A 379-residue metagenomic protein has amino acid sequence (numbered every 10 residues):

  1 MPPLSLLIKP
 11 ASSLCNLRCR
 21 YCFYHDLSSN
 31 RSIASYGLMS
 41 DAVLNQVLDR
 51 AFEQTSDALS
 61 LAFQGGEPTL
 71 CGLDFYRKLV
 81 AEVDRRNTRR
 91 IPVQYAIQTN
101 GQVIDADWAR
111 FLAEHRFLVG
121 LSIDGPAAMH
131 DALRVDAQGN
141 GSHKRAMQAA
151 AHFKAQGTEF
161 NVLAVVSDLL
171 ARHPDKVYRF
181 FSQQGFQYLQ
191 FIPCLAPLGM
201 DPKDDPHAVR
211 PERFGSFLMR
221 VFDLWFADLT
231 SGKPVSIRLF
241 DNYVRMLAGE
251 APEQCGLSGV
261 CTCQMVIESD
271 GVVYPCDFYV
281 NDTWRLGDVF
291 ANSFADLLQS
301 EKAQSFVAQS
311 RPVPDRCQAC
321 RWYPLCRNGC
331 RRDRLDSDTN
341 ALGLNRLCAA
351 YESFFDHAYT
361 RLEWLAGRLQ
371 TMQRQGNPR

Functional and structural regions predicted by a protein language model:
P2-M39: Canonical Radical SAM [4Fe-4S] cluster-binding loop centered on the CxxxCxxC motif and its immediate flanking residues
L6-I8, S60-G66, Q94-T99, S236-F240: Extended hydrophobic secondary-structure segments that form protein cores and membrane-embedded regions
A11-R18, E67-L70, C261, C317-A319 (+1 more regions): Cysteine-centered iron-sulfur cluster-binding motifs in ferredoxin-type domains/subunits of redox enzymes
L44-D49, E53-A62, C71-C194: Radical SAM/AdoMet-radical enzyme domain recognition
A132, D136-K144, A151, A155-G256 (+4 more regions): Radical SAM enzyme [4Fe-4S]-AdoMet core and its adjacent flexible, acidic and glycine-rich loops/tails across
S269: Short, ordered coil/turn segments that flank beta-strands lining enzyme active or ligand-binding pockets
V280-R379: Flexible mid-to-C-terminal extensions adjoining Fe-S/redox cofactors in radical SAM and related proteins
